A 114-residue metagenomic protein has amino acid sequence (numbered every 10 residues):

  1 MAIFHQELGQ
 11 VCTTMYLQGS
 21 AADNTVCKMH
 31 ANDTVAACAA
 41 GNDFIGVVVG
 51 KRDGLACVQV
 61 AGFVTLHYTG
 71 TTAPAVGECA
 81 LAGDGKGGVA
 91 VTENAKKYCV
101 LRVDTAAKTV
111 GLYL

Functional and structural regions predicted by a protein language model:
M1-L114: Surface-exposed, low-hydrophobicity beta-strand/loop segments enriched in small/polar/acidic residues
